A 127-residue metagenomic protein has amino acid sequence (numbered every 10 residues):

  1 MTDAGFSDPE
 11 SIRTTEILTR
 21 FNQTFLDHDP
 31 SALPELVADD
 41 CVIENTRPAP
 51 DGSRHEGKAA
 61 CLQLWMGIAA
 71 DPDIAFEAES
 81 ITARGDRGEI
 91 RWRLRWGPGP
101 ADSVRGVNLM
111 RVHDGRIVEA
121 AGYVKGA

Functional and structural regions predicted by a protein language model:
M1-A127: C-terminal and inter-domain tail/linker signature
